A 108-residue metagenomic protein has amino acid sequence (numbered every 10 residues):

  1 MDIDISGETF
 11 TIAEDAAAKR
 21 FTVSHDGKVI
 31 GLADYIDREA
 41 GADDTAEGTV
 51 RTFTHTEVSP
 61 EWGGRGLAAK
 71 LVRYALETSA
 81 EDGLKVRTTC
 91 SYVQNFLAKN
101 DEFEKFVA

Functional and structural regions predicted by a protein language model:
M1-I12: Conserved N-terminal entry element of GNAT/NAT acetyltransferase domains
K19-I30: Conserved beta-hairpin
L32-V50: A conserved beta-strand-loop-helix scaffold within acyl/acetyltransferase catalytic domains
T56-G63: A short, internal acetyl-CoA/4′-phosphopantetheine-binding micro-motif in the GNAT/acyltransferase core
G64-A75: Conserved acetyl-CoA-binding loop-helix of GNAT-fold acetyltransferases
E77-V107: C-terminal structural segments of small proteins and small subunits
